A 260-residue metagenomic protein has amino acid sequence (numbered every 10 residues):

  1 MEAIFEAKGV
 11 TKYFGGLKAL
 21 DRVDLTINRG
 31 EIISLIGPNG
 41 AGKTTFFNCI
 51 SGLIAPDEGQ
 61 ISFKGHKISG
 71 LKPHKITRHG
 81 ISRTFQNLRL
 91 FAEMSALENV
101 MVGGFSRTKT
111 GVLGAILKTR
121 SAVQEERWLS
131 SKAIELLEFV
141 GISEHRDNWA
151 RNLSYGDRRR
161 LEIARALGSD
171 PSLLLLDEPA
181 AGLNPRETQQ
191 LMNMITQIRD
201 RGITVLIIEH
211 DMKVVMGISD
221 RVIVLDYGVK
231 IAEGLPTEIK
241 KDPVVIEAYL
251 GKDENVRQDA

Functional and structural regions predicted by a protein language model:
M1-A260: Glycine-rich phosphate-binding loops of nucleotide-dependent enzymes
